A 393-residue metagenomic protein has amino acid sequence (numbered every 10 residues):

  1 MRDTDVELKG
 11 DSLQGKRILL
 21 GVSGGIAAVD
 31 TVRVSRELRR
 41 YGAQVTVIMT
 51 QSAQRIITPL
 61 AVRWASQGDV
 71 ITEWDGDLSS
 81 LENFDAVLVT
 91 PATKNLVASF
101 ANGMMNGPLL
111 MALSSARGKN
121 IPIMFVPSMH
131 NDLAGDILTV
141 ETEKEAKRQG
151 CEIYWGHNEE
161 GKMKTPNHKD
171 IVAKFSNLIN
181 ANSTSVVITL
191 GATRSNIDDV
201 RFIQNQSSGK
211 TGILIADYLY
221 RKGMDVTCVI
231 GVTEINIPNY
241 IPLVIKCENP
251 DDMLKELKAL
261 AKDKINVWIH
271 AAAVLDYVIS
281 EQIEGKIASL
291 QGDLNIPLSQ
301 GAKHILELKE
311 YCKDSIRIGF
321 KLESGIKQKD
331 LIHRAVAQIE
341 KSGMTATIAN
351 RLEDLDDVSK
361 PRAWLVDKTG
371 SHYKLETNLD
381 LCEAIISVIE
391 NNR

Functional and structural regions predicted by a protein language model:
M1-R393: A cross-family phosphate/adenosyl-ligand binding-site feature
